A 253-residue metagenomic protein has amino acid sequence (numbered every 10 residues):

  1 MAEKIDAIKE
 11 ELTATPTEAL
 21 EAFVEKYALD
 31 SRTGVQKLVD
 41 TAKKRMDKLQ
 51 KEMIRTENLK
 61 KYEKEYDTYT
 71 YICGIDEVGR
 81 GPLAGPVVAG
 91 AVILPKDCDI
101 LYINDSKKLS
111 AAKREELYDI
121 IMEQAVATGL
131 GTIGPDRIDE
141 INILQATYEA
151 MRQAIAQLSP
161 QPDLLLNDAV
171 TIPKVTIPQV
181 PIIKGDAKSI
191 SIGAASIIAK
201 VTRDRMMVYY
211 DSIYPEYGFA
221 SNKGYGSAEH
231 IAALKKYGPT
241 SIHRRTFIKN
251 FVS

Functional and structural regions predicted by a protein language model:
M1-C73, R80-S253: RNase H-like, Mg2+-dependent phosphodiesterase core, and more generally RNA phosphate-backbone-engaging helix-loop
